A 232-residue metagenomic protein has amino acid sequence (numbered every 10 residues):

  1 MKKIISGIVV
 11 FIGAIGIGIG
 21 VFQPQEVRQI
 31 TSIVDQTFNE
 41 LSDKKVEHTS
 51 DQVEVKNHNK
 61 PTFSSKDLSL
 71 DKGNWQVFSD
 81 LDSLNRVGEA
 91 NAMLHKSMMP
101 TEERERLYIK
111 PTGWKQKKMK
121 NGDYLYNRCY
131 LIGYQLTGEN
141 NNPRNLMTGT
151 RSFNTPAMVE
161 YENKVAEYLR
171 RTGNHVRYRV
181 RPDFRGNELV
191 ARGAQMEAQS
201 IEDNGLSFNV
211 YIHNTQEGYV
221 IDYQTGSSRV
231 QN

Functional and structural regions predicted by a protein language model:
M1-I4: Positively charged n-region of N-terminal signal peptides that target proteins for export
S6, V34-S42, E162, T225 (+1 more regions): Membrane-embedded alpha-helical bundles that constitute the cytochrome b-like, heme-associated redox core of multi-pass
G7-G20: Hydrophobic membrane-insertion alpha-helices, especially the h-region of bacterial N-terminal signal peptides
P24-W75: N-terminal, intrinsically disordered, polar/charged segments of Gram-positive cell-envelope systems that serve as
D67-N232: Domain-level detector of nuclease and nuclease-like folds in predominantly extracellular/periplasmic contexts
